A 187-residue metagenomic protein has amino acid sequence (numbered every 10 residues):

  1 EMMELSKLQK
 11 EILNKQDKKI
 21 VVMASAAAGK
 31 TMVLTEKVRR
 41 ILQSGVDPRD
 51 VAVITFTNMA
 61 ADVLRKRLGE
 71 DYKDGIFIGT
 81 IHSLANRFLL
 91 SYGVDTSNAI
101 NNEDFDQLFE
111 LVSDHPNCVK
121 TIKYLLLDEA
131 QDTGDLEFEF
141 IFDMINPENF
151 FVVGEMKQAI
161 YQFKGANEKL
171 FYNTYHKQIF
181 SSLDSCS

Functional and structural regions predicted by a protein language model:
E1-D95: P-loop NTPase Walker
E4, I78-L89, T96-Y124, T133-F140 (+1 more regions): Conserved helicase/translocase P-loop NTPase motor core
I12-Q16, L64-Y72, F109-V112, F140-I145 (+1 more regions): Alpha-helix C-terminal capping segments
V51, I122-Y124, E148-F151: Loop/turn-to-beta-strand initiation segments
R65-R67, L90, F138-E139, K164-A166: Short amphipathic alpha-helical segments
L127-A130, G154: Hydrophobic residues in beta-strands of the RecA-like P-loop NTPase core, especially within AAA+ ATPase
E139-S187: Conserved RecA-like helicase ATPase core segment that couples NTP binding/hydrolysis to strand translocation
